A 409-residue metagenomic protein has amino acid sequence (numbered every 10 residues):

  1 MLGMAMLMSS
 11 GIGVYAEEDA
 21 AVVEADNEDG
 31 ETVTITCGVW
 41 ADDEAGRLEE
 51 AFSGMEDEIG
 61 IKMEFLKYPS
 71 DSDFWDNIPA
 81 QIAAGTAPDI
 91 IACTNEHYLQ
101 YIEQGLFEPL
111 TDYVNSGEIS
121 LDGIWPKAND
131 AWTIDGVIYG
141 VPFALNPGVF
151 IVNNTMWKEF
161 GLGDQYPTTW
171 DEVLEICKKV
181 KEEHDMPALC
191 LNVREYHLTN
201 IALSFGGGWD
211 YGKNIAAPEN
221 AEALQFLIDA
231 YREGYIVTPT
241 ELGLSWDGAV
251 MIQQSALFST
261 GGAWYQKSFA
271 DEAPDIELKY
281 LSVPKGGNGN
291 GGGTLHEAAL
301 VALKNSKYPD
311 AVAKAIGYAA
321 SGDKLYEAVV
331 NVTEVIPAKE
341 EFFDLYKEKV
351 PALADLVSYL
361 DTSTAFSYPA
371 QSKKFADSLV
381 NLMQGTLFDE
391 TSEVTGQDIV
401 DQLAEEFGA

Functional and structural regions predicted by a protein language model:
A20-N27, N95-P147, L174, E182 (+4 more regions): Hinge/lid segment of periplasmic solute-binding proteins
A21-V22, K158, S358-A409: Conserved C-terminal helix/tail region of periplasmic/extracytoplasmic solute-binding proteins
E31-V33, S53, E58-K62, A84 (+5 more regions): Extracytoplasmic/periplasmic substrate-recognition and gating elements
E56-I124, E159-G161, V250, Q254-F258 (+4 more regions): Extracytoplasmic "Venus flytrap"/periplasmic binding protein-like
A80-Q81, T86-D89, E118-M156, P187 (+3 more regions): A structural signal for short loop-to-beta-strand junctions that line the ligand-binding cleft of periplasmic/secreted
Y98-T111, P126-Q165, L191-G212, T294-A302 (+2 more regions): Periplasmic solute-binding protein
I176-K179, G212-E241: Glycine-centered hinge/linker elements that transmit conformational signals in sensory and ligand-binding systems
L281, V329-M383: Long, aromatic- and glycine/proline-rich binding clefts that accommodate carbohydrate-like moieties
